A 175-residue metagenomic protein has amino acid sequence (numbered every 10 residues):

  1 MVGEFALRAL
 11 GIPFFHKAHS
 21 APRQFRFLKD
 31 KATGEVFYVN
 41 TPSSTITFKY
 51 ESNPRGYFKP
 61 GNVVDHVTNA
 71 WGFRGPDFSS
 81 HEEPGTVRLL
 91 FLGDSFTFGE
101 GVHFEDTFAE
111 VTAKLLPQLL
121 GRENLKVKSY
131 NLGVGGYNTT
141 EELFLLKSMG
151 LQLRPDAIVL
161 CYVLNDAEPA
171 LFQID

Functional and structural regions predicted by a protein language model:
M1-F5: Hydrophobic membrane-insertion alpha-helices, especially the h-region of bacterial N-terminal signal peptides
I12-P42, T47, V134, T139-D175: Interaction-surface signature
F15-L115, L119-L120: Membrane/wall-proximal cationic-aromatic binding patches
E82-P84, E123, L151-R154: Extracellular/periplasmic catalytic domains that process cell-envelope and extracellular macromolecules
R88-L92, Y130, I158: Conserved beta-strand elements of the Class I
L120-G133: Short helix-loop-beta-strand segments that form the rim/entrance of peptidase-like active sites
